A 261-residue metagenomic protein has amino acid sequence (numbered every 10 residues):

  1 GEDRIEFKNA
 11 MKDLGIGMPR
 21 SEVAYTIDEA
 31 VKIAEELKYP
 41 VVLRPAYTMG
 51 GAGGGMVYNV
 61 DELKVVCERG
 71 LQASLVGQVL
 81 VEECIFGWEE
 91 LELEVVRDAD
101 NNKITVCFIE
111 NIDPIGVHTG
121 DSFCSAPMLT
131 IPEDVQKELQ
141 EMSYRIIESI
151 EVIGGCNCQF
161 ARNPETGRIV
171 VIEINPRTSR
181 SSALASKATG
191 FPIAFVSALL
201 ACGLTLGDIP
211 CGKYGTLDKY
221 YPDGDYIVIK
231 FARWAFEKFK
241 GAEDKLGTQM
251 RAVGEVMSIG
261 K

Functional and structural regions predicted by a protein language model:
G1-G54: A conserved helix-loop-beta module that forms one wall/lid of the active-site cleft in ATP-utilizing catalytic domains
L14, L37-P40, G50, V57-K261: ATP-dependent carboxylate activation and anion-phosphoryl transfer catalytic cores that bind Mg-ATP to form
